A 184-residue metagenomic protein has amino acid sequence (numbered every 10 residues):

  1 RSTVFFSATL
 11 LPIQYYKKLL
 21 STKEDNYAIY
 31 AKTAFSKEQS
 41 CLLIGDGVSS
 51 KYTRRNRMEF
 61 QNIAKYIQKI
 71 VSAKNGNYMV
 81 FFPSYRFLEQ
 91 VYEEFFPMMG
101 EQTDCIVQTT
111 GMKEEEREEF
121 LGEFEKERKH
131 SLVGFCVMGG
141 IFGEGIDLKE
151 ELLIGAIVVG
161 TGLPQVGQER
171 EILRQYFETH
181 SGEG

Functional and structural regions predicted by a protein language model:
R1-G184: ASCE RecA-like P-loop NTPase motor cores that couple ATP hydrolysis to mechanical translocation on nucleic acids
